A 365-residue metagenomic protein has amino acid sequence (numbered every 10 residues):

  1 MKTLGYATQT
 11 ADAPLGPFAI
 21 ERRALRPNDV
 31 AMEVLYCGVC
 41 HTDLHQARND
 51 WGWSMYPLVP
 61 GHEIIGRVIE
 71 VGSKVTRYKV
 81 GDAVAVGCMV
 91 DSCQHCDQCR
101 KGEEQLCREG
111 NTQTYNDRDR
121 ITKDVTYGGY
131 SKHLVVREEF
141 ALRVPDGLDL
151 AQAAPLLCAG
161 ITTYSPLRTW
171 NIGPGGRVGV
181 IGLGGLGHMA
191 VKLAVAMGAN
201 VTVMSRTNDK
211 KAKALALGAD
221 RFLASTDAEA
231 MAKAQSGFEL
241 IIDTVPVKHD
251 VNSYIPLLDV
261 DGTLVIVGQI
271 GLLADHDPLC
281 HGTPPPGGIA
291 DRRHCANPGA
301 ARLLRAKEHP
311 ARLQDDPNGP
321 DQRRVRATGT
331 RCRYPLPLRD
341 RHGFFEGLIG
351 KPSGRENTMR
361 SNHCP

Functional and structural regions predicted by a protein language model:
M1-T3, H294-P352, E356: C-terminal hydrophobic helical "lid"/dimerization subdomain of Rossmann-like NAD(P)H-dependent oxidoreductases
R23-C37, D50-R100, Q105, Y127 (+1 more regions): Glycine-rich beta-strand-centered segment in the early N-terminal region that forms part of a ligand/cofactor-binding
R77, C93-I181: NAD(P)H dinucleotide-binding glycine-rich loop of Rossmann-like/cofactor-binding domains, especially the beta1-alpha1
P174-L183, H188, L193-S253: Adenosine-nucleotide cofactor-binding segment
L258-D259: Helix-to-beta-strand junctions that scaffold the AdoMet/dcAdoMet cofactor pocket in Class I SAM-dependent enzymes
G262-T263: Glycine-centered, small-residue-biased loops immediately flanking beta-strands in adenine/cofactor-binding cores
G268-G282, H294-R302: Rossmann-fold NAD(P)-binding glycine/threonine-rich loop
